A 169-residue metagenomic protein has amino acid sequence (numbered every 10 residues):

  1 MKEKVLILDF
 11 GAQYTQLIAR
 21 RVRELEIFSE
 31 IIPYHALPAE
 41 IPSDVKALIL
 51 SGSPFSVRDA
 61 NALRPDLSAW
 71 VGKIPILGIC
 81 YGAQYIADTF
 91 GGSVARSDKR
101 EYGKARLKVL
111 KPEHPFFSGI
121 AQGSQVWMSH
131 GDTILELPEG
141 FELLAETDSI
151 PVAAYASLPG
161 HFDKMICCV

Functional and structural regions predicted by a protein language model:
K2-I7, A12-I79, Q84, F90: Flexible gly/pro-rich beta->alpha loop and the following alpha-helix that scaffold active-site loops
L63-I79, Q84-V169: Pocket-forming structural segment of enzyme catalytic cores
